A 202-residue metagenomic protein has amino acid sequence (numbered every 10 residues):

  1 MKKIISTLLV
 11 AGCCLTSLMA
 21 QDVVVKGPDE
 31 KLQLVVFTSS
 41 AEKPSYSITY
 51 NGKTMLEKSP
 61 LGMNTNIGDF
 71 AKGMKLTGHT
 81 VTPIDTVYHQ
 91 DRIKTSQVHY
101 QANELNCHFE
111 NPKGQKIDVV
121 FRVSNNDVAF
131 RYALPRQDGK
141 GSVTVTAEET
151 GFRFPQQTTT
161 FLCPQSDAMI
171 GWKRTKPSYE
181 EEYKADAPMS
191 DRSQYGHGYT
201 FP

Functional and structural regions predicted by a protein language model:
M1-D22: Bacterial Sec-dependent N-terminal signal peptides
D22-P202: N-terminal accessory beta-strand-rich subdomains and adjacent acidic, glycine-rich linkers that precede catalytic cores
